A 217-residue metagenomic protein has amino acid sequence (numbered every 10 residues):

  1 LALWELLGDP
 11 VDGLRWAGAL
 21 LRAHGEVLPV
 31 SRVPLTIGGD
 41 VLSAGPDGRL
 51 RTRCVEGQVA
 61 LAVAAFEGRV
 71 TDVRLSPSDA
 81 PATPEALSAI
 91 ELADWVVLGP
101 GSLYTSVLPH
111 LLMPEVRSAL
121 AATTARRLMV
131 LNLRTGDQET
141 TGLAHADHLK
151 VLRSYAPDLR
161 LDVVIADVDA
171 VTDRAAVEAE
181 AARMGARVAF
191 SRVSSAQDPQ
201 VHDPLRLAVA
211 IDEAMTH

Functional and structural regions predicted by a protein language model:
L1-D9, G101-L108, R134-Q138, S194-A196: Glycine-rich phosphate/diphosphate-binding loops and the adjacent beta-loop-alpha structural elements that coordinate
L1-G68, D212, T216: Electropositive, gly/pro-rich neighborhoods at or near active sites that engage anionic ligands
V33-L35, S43, R134-T135, V168-A170 (+1 more regions): Glycine-rich beta-alpha junction loops
D47-A93, H110-P114, A122, V193-H217: N-terminal glycine-/serine-/threonine-rich phosphate-binding loop
A60-E67, S76-T83, A89-E91, L103-R160 (+1 more regions): Conserved phosphate- and dinucleotide-binding cores of soluble alpha/beta proteins, encompassing both enzyme active
V97, L103-Y104, V171-T172: Glycine-rich nucleotide phosphate-binding loop and flanking beta-alpha elements of Rossmann-like dinucleotide-binding
V97-G99, L128-V130, I165: Structural motif
G142-H217: C-terminal functional extensions of proteins
